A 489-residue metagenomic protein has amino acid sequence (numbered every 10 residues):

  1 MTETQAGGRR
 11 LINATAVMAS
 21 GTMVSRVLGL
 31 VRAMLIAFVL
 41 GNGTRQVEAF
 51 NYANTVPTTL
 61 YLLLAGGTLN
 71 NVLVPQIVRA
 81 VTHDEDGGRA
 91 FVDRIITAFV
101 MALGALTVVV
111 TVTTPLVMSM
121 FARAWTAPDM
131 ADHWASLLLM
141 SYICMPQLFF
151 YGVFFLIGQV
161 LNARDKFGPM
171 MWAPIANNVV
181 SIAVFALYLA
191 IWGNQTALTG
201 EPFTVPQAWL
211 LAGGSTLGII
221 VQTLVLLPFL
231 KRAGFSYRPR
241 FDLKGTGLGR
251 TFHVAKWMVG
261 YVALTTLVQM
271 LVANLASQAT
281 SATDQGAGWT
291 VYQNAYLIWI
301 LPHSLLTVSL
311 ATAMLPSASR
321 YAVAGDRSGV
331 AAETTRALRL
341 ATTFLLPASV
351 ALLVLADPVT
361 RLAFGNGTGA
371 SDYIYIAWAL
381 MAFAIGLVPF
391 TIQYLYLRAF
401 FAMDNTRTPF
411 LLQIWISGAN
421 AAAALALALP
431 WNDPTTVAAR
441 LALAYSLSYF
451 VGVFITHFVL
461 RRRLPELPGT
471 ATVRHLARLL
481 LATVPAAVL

Functional and structural regions predicted by a protein language model:
M1-L489: Membrane-embedded alpha-helical bundles of multi-pass transporters/translocases, especially carrier/permease families
